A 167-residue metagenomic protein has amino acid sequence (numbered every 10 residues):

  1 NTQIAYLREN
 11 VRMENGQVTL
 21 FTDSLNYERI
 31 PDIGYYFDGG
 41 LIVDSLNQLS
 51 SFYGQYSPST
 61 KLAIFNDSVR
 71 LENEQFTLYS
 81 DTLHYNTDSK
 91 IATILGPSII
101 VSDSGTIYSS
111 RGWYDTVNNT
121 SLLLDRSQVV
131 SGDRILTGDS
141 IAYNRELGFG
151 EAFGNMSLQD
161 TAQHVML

Functional and structural regions predicted by a protein language model:
N1-L167: Structural signature for solvent-exposed beta-strand/loop edge elements and short helix-capping sites, enriched
